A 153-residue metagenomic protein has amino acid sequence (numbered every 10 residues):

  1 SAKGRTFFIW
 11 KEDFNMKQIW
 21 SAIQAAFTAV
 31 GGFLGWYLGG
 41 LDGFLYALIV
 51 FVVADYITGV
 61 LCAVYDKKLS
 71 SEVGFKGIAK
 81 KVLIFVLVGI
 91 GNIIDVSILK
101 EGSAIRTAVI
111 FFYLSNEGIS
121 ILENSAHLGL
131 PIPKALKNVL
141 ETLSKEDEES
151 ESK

Functional and structural regions predicted by a protein language model:
G4-A22, S115-K153: Membrane-proximal cytosolic segments adjacent to transmembrane helices
W20-T28, K81-V86: Short hydrophobic alpha-helical membrane-embedded segments
I23-G39: Alpha-helical phosphate/pyrophosphate-handling elements in metalloenzyme active cores
Y37-G43, E101: Transmembrane helix interruption/hinge and helix-loop junction motifs
L48-G59, I84-N92, F112-S120: Alpha-helical transmembrane segments of multi-pass membrane proteins
V64-V73, N124-I132: A cytosolic-side transmembrane-helix exit/cap motif
D66-L87: Juxtamembrane helix-capping/reentrant segments at transmembrane boundaries
S97-H127: Hydrophobic alpha-helical transmembrane segments and immediately flanking/interface helices in integral membrane
